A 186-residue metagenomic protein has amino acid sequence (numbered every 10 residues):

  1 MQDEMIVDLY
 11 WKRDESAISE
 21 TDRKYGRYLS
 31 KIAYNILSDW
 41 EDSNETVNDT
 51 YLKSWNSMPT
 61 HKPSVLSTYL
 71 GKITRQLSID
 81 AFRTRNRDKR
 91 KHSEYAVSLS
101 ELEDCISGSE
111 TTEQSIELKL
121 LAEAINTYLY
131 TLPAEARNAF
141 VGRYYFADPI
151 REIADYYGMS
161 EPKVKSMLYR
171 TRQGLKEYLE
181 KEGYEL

Functional and structural regions predicted by a protein language model:
W11-E20, S30-D49, Y156, E161 (+1 more regions): Short, charged helix-capping/linker segments at alpha-helix termini
W11-K12, N48-L66: Sigma70-family region 2
T21, Y25, L29, A33 (+4 more regions): Residue-level preference for hydrophobic side chains embedded in well-ordered alpha helices
K24-G26, N35-I36, Y130, V141-P149: Short helix-capping/turn signature of helix-turn-helix
V47, A139, I150: Helix-turn-helix DNA-binding elements, focusing on the entry/boundary residues of the two helices that contact DNA
R75-E94: Arg/Lys-rich amphipathic alpha helix in sigma70-family domain 2
I79, I125-Y128, A134-A136, Y145 (+1 more regions): DNA-recognition helix of helix-turn-helix
S100-Y130: Acidic, proline/glycine-rich intrinsically disordered inter-domain spacer in sigma factors
